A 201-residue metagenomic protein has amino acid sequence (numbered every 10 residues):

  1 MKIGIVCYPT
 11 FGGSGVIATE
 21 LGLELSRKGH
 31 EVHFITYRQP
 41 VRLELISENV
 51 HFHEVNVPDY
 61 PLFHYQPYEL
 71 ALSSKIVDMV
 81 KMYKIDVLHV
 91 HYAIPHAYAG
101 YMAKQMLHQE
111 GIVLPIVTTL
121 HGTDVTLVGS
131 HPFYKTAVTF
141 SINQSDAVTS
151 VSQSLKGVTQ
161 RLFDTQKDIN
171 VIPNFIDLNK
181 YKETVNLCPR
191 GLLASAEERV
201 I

Functional and structural regions predicted by a protein language model:
M1, E183-V200: Nucleotide-sugar donor-binding and catalytic loop/hinge architecture of NDP-sugar-dependent glycosyltransferases
M1-V41, I46-H53: N-terminal subdomain of nucleotide-sugar transferases
R38, S154, F175: Carbohydrate-associated surface elements
N49-V77: A short, charged, and often flexible helix/loop element on the N-terminal side of the glycosyltransferase catalytic
V87-I112: An aromatic- and histidine-rich active-site surface loop
H108-V117, T123-F140, G157, L178: Nucleotide-sugar donor phosphate/pyrophosphate-binding loop at the beta->alpha transition of glycosyltransferases
G129, Q160, F175-P189: Acidic anion/phosphate-binding donor-loop and adjacent secondary structure in glycosyltransferase catalytic cores
N143-S152: A short beta-strand/loop micro-motif in the catalytic core of glycosyltransferases that engages the nucleotide-sugar
